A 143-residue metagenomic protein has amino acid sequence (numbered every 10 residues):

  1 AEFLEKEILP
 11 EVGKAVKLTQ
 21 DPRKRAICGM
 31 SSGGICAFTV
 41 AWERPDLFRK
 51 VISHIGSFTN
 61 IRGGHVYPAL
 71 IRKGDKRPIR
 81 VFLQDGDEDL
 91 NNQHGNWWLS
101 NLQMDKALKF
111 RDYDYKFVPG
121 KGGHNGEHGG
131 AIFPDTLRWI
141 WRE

Functional and structural regions predicted by a protein language model:
A1-E143: Non-catalytic cap/lid and distal C-terminal segments of serine-dependent acyl enzymes
